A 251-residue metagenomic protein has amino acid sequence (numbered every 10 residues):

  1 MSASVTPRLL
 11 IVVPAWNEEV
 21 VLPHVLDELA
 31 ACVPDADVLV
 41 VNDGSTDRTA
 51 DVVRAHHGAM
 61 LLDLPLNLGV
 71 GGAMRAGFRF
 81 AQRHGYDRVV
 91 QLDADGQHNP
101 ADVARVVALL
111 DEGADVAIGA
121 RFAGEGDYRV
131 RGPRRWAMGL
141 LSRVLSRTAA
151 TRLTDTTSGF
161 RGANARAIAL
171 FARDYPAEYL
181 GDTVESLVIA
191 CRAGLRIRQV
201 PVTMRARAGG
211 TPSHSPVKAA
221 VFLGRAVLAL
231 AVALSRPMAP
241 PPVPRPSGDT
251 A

Functional and structural regions predicted by a protein language model:
R8-L10, D37, E185: Cell-envelope/extracellular polymer assembly enzymes that use nucleotide-activated donors
L10-P14, V40, D63: Short hydrophobic beta-strand elements that form part of the catalytic alpha/beta core underpinning NDP-sugar/donor
N17-A31: Short, well-formed alpha-helical segments that are part of the catalytic scaffolds of diverse glycosyltransferases
V20-H24, D47-D51, L68, G72 (+1 more regions): Residue-level preference for short helical/loop micro-motifs built around acidic side chains
N42-A50, G96: A conserved acidic beta->alpha catalytic loop
M60, L64-L66, V70-R83, P100-L180 (+2 more regions): Acceptor/aglycone-binding surface of glycosyltransferases and processive sugar-polymer synthases
Y86-Q97: Short beta-strand-to-loop acidic/aromatic patch adjacent to the donor-nucleotide binding site
R152, Y175-E178, L187-R205: Catalytic donor-sugar/metal-binding loop of nucleotide-sugar-dependent glycosyltransferases
